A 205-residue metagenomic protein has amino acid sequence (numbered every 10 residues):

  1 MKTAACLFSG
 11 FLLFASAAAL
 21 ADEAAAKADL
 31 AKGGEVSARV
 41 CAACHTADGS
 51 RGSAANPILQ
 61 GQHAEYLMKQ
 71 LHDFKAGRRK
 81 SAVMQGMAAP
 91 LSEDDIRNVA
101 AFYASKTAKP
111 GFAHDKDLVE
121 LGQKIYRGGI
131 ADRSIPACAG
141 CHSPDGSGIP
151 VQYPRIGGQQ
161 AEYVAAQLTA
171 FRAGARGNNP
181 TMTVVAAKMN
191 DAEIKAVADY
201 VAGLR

Functional and structural regions predicted by a protein language model:
M1-A5: Positively charged n-region of N-terminal signal peptides that target proteins for export
C6-S16: Bacterial N-terminal signal peptides
A19-S37, S50-A55, S105-A131: Electrostatic cytochrome c docking/interface patches
G34, G49-A76, Q85-L91, A139-R172 (+2 more regions): Gly/Gly-Pro-rich "capping" loops immediately C-terminal to redox-active cysteine motifs in periplasmic/lumenal
S37, F74, F102-Y103, F171 (+1 more regions): Conserved hydrophobic/aromatic "anchor" residues that stabilize well-ordered secondary structure elements
C41-A47, V99, I135-P144, V197: The canonical Cys-X-X-Cys-His
H45, K75, Y126, H142 (+2 more regions): Protein kinase-like catalytic domain
A89-G111, L121, E162, V185-R205: C-terminal capping alpha-helices of c-type cytochrome domains
